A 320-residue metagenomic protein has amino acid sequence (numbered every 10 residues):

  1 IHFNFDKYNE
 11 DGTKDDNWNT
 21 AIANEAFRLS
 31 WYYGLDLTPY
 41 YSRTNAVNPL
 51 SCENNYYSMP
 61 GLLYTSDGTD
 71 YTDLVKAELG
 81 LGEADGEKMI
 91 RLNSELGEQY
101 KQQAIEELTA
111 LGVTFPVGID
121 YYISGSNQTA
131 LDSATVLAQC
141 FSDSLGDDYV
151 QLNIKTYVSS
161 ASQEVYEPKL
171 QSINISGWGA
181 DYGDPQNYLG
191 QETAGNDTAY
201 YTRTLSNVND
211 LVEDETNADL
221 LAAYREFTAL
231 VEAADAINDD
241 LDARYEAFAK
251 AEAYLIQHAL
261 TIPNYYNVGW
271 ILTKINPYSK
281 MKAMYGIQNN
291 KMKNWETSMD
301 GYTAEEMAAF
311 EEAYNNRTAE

Functional and structural regions predicted by a protein language model:
I1-I22, L63-E95, T109-V113, E164-K169 (+2 more regions): Short, solvent-exposed loop/beta-turn-alpha elements that line the ligand-binding surface or hinge of extracytoplasmic
I1-N4, S30-Y33, Y41-S42, D120-Y122 (+2 more regions): Structural recognition of the beta-strand scaffold that forms the well-ordered cores of secreted hydrolase catalytic
F5, Y121-G125, I154-V158, I175-A180 (+1 more regions): Active-site proximal loops enriched in glycine and acidic residues that flank catalytic Cys/His/Asp and coordinate
E10, Y40-Y41, L50-S51, N127-L131 (+3 more regions): Flexible loop/turn segments at secondary-structure boundaries
A21-D143, T303-E320: Append "and occasionally in soluble cytosolic enzymes with long acidic Gly/Pro-rich linkers
Y41-S42, Y100-G125, L221-I275: Bilobed periplasmic-binding protein-like "clamshell/Venus-flytrap" ligand-binding domains
Y41-T44, G146-K155, T261-P263: Acidic/polar loop patches that form or flank catalytic/metal-binding clefts of enzymes that bind anionic ligands
C140-R203: Periplasmic binding protein-like
